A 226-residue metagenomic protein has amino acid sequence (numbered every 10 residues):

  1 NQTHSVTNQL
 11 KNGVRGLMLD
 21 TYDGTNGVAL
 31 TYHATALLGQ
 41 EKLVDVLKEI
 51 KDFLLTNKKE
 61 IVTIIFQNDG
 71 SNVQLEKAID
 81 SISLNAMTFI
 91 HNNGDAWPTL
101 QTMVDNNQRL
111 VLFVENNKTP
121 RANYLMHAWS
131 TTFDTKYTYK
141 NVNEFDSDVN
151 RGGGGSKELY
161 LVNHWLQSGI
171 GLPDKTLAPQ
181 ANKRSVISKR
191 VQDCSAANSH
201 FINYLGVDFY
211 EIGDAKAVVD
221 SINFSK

Functional and structural regions predicted by a protein language model:
N1-K226: Catalytic cores of phosphodiester-bond hydrolases, prominently lipid phosphodiesterases
